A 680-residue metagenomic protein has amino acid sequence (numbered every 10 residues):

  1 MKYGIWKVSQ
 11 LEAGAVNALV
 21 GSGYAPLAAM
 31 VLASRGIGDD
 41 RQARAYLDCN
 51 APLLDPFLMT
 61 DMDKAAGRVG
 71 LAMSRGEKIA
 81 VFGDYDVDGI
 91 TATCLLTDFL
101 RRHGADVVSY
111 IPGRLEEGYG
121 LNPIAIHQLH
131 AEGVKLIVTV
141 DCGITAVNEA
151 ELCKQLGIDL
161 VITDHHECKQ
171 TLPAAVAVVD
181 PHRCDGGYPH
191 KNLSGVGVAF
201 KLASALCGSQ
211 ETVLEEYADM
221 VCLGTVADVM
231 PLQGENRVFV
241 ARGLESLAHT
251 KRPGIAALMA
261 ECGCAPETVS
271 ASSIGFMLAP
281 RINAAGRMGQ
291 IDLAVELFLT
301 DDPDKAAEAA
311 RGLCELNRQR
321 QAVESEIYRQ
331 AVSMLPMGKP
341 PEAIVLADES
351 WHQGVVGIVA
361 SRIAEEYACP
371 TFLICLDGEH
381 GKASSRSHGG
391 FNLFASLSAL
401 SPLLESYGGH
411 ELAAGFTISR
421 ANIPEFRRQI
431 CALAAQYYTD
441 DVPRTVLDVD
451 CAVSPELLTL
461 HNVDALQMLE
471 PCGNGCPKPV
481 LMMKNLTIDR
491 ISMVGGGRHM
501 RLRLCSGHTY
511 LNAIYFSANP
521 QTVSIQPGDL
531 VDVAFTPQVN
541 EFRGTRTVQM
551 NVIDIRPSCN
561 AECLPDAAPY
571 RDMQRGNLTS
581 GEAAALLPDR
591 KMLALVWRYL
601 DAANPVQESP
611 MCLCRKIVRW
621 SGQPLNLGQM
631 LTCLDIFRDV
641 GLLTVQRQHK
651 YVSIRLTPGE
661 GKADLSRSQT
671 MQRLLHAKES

Functional and structural regions predicted by a protein language model:
K2, V8-G14, A18-K135, L156-G157 (+1 more regions): Hydrophobic helix-and-loop "lid/oligomerization" segment in the mid-to-C-terminal part of catalytic domains
Y85-G89, C142, H165-H166, P181 (+3 more regions): Generic detector of well-ordered alpha-helical packing
L95, P173-V226, M592: Short alpha-helices
L96, R101, R237-P280, A284-V332 (+3 more regions): Acidic, two-metal ion nucleic-acid-processing modules in DNA metabolism proteins
I126, A150-E151, L634: Short amphipathic alpha-helical segments and helix-helix/interface helices
G133, V140-L193: Histidine/acidic-residue-rich, glycine-tolerant segments that coordinate divalent metal ions
H165-H166, H352, H410, H499: Histidine-centered active-site/metal-ligand motif
G197, G357, S361, V533: Short alpha-helical basic/polar micro-motif
